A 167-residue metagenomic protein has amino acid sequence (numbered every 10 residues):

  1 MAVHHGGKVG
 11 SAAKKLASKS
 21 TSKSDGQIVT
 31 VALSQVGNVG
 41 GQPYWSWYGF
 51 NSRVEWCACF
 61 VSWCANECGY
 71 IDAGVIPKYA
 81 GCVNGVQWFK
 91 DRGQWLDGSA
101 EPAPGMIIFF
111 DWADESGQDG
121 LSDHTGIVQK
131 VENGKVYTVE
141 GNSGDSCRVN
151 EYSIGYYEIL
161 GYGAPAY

Functional and structural regions predicted by a protein language model:
A2-Y70: N-terminal capping segments
V3-K15, Q118-Y167: Aromatic- and glycine-rich peptidoglycan recognition patches
G7, Q27, G40, V86 (+4 more regions): Intrinsic disorder/low-complexity detector
S11, K23-T30, V83-Q87, A100 (+1 more regions): Generic alpha-helical secondary structure signal
G37, N66, A113, S143 (+1 more regions): Residue-level marker of positions within ordered structural domains that often coincide with functionally constrained
Q42-Y44, R53, F60, G85 (+3 more regions): Intrinsically disordered regions, especially transient/low-confidence alpha-helical propensity segments and coil-helix
C57, G81-C82, S153: Alpha-helix initiation/capping motif
I71-D145: ...with weaker cross-activation on analogous glycine-rich loops/strands in unrelated enzymes
